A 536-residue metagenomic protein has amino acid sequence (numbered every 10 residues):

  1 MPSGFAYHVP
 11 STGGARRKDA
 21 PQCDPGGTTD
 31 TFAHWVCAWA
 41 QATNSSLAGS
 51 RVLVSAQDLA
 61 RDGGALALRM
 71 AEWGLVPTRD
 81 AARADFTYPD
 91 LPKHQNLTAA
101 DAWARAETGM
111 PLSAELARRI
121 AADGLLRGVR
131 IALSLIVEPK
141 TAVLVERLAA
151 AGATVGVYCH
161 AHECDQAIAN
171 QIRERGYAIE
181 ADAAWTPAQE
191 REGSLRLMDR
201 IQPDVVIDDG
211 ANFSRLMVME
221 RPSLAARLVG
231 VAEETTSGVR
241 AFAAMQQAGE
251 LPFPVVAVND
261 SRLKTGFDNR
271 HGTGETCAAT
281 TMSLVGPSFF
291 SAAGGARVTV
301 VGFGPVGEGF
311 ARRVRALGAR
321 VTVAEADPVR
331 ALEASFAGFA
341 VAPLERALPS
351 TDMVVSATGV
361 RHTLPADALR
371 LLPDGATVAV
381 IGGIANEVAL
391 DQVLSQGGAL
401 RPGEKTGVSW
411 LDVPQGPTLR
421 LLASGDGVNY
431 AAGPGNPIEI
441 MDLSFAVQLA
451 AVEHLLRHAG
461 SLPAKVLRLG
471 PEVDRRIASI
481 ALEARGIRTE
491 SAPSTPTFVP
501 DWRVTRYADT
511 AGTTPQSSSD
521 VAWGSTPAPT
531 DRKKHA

Functional and structural regions predicted by a protein language model:
G4, P10-H34, A38-Q41, R69 (+7 more regions): Adenosine-phosphate binding glycine-rich loop
G4-H34, A38-W39, T43, F86-L126 (+2 more regions): Glycine/serine-rich phosphate-binding loop and adjoining beta1-alpha1 elements at the start of nucleotide-handling
S50-G63, R127-T141, F289-R315, T322: Glycine-rich adenosine-cofactor-binding loop
W73-A84, G338-T351: Short acidic low-complexity segments
V137-G152: Histidine-anchored nucleotide/phosphate-binding helix
H162, L317-A337: NAD(P)-binding Rossmann-fold cofactor-contacting core
R200-I207, A342-V388: Rossmann-like NAD(P)-binding element
S223-S237, V360, R370-W410, R420: ADP-ribose/adenylate-binding Rossmann-like module
